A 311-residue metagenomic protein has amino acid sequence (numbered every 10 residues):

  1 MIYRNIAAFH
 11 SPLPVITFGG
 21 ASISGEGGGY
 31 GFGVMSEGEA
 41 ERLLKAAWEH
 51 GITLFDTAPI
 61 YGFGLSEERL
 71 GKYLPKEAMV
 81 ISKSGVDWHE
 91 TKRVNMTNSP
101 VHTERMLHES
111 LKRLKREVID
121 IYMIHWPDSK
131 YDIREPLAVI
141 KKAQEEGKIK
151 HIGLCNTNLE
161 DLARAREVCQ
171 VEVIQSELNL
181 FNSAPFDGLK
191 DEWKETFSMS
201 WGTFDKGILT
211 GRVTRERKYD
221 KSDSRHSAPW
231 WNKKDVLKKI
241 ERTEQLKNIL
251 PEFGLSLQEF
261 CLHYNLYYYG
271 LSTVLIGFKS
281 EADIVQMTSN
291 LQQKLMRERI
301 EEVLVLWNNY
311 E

Functional and structural regions predicted by a protein language model:
M1-M79: N-terminal binding-site loop/beta-alpha segment at the start of enzyme catalytic domains that lines or forms
I6, F18, A40, F55 (+10 more regions): Conserved, mostly hydrophobic/aromatic
A8-H10, G71-M79, L111-K115, Q144 (+2 more regions): Acidic (Asp/Glu)-rich catalytic clusters
S24-G29, D87-V94: A short acidic, helix-capping loop that chelates divalent metal ions and anchors anionic groups
G33-A47, M96-K115, N156-R164: Short, acidic/polar
E77-T91, N156: A short, structured active-site edge motif that brings together acidic residues
L111-K130: Active-site groove signature of glycoside hydrolases
P127-E311: Beta/alpha (TIM)-barrel catalytic core signal, keyed to glycine-rich beta->alpha loops juxtaposed to Asp/Glu that bind
